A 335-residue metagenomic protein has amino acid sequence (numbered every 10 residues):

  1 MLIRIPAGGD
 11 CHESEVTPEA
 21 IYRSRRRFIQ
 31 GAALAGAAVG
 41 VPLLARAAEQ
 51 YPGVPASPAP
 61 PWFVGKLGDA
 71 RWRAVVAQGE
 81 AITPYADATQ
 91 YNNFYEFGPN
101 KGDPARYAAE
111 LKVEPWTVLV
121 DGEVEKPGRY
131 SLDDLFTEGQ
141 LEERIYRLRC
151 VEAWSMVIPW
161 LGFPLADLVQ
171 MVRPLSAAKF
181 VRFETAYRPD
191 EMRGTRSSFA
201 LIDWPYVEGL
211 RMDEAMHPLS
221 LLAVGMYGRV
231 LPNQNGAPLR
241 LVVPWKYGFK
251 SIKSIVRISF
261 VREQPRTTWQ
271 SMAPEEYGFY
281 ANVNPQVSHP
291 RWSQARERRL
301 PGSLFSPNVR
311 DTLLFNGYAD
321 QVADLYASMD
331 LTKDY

Functional and structural regions predicted by a protein language model:
M1, P42-L43, K66: Acidic/proline-rich low-complexity IDRs
M1-S24, E49: N-terminal secretory signal peptides
R4, G8, G36, A45-R46 (+1 more regions): Generic detector of low-complexity/intrinsically disordered segments and short hydrophobic N-terminal stretches
R25-R26, R240: Short, cationic motifs built from Arg/Lys/His that form the positively charged side of catalytic pockets
R27-Q50: N-terminal export signals
S57-Y335: Structured, non-membrane catalytic/scaffold regions adjacent to prosthetic-group chemistry
